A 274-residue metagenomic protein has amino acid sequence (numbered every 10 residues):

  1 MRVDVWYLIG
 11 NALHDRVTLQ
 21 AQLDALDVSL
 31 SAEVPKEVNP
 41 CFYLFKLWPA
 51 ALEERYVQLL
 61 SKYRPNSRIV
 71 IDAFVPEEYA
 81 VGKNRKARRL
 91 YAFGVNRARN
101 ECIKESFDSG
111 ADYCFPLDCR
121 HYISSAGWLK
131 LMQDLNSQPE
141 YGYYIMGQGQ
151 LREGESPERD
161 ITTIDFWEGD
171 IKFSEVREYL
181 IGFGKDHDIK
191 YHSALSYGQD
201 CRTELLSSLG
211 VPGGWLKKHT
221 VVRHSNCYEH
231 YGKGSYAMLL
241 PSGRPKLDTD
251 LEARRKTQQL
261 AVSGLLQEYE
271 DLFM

Functional and structural regions predicted by a protein language model:
M1-C41: N-proximal low-complexity "stem/linker" segments adjacent to membrane-targeting elements
G10-V17, W48-A50, R120-S124, Q150-L151: Short acidic, S/G/P-rich loop/turn micro-motifs used as interaction or catalytic elements
D15-L30, L52-L60, W128-D134: Well-ordered, non-membrane alpha-helical segments in soluble/globular domains
D27-C41, L60-D72, S137-Y143: Structural alpha-beta junctions
F45-A111: Active-site-proximal specificity loops/subdomain of glycosyltransferases
A87, G110-S124: Short beta-strand-to-loop acidic/aromatic patch adjacent to the donor-nucleotide binding site
R89-A92, I103, Y122-F273: Conserved catalytic core of nucleotide-sugar-dependent glycosyltransferases
